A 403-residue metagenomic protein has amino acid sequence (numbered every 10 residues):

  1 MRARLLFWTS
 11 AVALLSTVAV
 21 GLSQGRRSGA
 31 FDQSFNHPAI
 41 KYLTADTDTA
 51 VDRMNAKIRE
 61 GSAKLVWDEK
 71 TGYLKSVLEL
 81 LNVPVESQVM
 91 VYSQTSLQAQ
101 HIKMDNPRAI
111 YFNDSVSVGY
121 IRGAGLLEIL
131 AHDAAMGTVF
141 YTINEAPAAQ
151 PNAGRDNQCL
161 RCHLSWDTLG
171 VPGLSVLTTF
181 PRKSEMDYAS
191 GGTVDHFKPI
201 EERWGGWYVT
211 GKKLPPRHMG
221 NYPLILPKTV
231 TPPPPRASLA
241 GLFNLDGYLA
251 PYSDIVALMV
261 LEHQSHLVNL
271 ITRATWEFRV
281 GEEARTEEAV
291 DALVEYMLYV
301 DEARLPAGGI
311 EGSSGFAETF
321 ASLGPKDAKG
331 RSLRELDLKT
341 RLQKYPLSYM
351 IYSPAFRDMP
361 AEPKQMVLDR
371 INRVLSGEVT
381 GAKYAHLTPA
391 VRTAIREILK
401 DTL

Functional and structural regions predicted by a protein language model:
M1-S10: Bacterial N-terminal signal peptides that target proteins for export
T9-T17: Bacterial N-terminal signal peptides
T17-A30: Bacterial Sec-dependent signal peptides at the C-terminal "C-region" and cleavage site
Q24, G119-V300, L342-L403: Sequence context surrounding c-type heme c attachment/ligation sites in exported
S28-A124, A131: N-terminal alpha-helical interaction blocks
T49-R53, E69-S76, A292, G315 (+3 more regions): Exposed alpha-helical structural elements
V85-S93, R304-I310, V379-A390: Surface-exposed patches in mature extracellular/periplasmic domains of secreted proteins
I271-R334, K339: Mid-to-C-terminal functional-domain signal that highlights helix-capping/loop sites within ligand-binding modules
